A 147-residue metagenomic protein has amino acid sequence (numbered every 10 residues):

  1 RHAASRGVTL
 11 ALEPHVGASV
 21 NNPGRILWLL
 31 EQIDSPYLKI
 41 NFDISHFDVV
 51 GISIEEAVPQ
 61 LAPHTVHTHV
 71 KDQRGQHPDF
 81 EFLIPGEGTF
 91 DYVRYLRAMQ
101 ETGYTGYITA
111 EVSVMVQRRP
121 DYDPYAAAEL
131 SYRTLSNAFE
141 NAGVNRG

Functional and structural regions predicted by a protein language model:
R1-I40, V49, A142-R146: Active-site acidic/histidine proton-transfer and metal-coordination neighborhood in alpha/beta enzyme cores
G7, L30, L61, Y132-L135: Generic helix-packing signal
L10-L12, L38-F42, V66-V70, G106-V112: Hydrophobic faces of well-ordered beta-strands that scaffold small-molecule active sites in alpha/beta enzyme cores
S19, P23-L27, E31, H46-T105 (+1 more regions): Gly/Pro-rich active-site loop or hairpin
D34, A62, F139: Short, flexible helix/strand-to-coil boundary loops that buttress conserved ligand/catalytic motifs in alpha/beta
P120-R146: C-terminal helical cap(s) of enzyme catalytic domains, especially alpha/beta-barrels
